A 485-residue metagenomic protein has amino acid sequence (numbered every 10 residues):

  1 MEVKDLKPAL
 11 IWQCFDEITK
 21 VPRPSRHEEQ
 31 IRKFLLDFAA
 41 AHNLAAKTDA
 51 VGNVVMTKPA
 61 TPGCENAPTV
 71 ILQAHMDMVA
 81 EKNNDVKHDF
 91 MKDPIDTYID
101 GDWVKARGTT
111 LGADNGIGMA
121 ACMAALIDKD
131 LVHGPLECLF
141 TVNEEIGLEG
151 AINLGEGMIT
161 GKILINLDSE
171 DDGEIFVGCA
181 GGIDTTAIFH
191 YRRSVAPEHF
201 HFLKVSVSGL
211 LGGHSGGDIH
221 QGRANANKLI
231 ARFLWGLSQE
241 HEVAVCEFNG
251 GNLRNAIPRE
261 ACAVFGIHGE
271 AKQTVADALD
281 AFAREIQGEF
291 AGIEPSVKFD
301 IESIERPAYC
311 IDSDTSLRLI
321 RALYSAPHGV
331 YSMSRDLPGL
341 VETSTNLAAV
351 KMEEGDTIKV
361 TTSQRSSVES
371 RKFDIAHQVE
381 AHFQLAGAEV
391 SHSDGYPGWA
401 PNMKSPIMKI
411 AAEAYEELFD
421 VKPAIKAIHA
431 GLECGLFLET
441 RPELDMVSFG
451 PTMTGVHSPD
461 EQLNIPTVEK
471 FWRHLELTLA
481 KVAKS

Functional and structural regions predicted by a protein language model:
E2-W103: Acidic/His- and Gly-rich active-site-bordering loop/insert found across diverse amide/peptide-bond hydrolases
K7-I11, R335, E342-G355, S363 (+1 more regions): Zn-dependent metallopeptidase/amidohydrolase metal-coordination segment
D16-K20, V264, K298-C310, A348-V350 (+3 more regions): A short beta-alpha structural unit
C64-I146, A151-K162, I188, F202 (+5 more regions): Active-site metal-coordination/substrate-binding segment of hydrolases, especially metallo-dependent peptidases
L136-A226, L234-S238: Fold-level recognition of mixed alpha/beta catalytic cores in primary-metabolism enzymes, strongest
G157, R223-E240, I267-K272, T315-Y324 (+4 more regions): His/Asp/Glu-rich mid-to-C-terminal helical/loop segments that flank catalytic regions of hydrolases
G178, V195-F200, I219-N249, G269-S344 (+1 more regions): Acidic-enriched catalytic cores of C-N bond-cleaving enzymes acting on peptides and small amides
N225-N227, R232-F248, S393-G395, P401-L444: Active-site-adjacent substrate-binding region of metalloamidase/peptidase-like peptide-processing proteins
